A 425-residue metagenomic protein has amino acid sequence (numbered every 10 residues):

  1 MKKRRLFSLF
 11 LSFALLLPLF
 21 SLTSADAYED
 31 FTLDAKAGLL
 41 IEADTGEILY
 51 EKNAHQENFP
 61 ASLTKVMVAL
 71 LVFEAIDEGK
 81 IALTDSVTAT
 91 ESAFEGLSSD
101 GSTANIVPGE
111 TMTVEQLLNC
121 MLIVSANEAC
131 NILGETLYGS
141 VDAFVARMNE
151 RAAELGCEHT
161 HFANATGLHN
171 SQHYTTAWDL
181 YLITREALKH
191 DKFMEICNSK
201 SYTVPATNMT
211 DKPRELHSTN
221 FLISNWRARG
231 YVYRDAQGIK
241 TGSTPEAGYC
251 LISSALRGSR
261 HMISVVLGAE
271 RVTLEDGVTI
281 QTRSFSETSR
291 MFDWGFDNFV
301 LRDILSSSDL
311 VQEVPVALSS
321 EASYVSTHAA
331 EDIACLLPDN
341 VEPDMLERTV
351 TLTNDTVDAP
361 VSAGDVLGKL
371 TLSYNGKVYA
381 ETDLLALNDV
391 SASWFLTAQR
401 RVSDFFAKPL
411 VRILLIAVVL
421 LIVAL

Functional and structural regions predicted by a protein language model:
R4-A25, I416, L420-L425: Sec-dependent N-terminal signal peptides of Gram-positive bacterial secreted proteins and lipoproteins
R5, L17, A35-K36, T111 (+9 more regions): A generic helix-loop boundary/linker signal
L11, D34, A363-V366: Residue-level preference for short coil/turn positions at secondary-structure junctions
L16-L17, D77, M291, F299: Hydrophobic alpha-helical membrane context
S21-W178, L182-D191: Active-site-adjacent loops and short helices of periplasmic peptidoglycan-processing enzymes
C157-E158, S171-Y174, W178-D179, T184-L421: Domain-terminus/edge residues, biased toward the C-terminal soluble/receptor-binding domains of extracytoplasmic
